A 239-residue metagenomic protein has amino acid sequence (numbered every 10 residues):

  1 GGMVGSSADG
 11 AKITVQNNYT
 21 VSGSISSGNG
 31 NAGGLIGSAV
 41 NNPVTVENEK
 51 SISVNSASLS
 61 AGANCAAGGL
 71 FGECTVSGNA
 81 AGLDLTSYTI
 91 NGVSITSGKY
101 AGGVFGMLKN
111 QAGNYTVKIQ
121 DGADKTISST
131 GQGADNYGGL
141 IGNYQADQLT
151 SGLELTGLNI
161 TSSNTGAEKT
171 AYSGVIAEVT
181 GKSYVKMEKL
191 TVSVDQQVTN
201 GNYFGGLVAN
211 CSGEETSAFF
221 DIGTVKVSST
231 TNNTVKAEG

Functional and structural regions predicted by a protein language model:
G1-G239: Surface-exposed loop/turn motifs in large extracellular/passenger domains
